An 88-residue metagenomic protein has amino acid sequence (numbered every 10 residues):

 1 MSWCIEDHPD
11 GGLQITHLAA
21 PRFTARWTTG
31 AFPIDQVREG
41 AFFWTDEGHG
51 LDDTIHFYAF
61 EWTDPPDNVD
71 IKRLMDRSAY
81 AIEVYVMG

Functional and structural regions predicted by a protein language model:
M1-P33: Amphipathic, interaction-prone secondary-structure segments
H17, V37-T45, K72-D76: DE-rich, low-complexity intrinsically disordered acidic tracts
A19-A20, A25, A31, A41 (+2 more regions): A sequence-composition feature that detects small, non-aromatic residues
T28-H56: Acidic, low-complexity, intrinsically disordered interaction modules
D46-G88: Mixed-charge, Lys/Arg-enriched low-complexity segments
